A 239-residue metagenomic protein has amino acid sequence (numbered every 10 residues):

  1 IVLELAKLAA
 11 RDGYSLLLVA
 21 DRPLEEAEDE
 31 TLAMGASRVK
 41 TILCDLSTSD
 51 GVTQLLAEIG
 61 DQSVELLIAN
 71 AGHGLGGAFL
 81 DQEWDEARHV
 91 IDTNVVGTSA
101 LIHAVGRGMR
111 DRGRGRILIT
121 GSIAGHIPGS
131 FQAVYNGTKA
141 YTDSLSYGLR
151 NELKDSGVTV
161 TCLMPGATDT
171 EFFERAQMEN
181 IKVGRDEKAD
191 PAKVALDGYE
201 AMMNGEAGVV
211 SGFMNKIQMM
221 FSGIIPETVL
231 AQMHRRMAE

Functional and structural regions predicted by a protein language model:
I1-L16: Canonical Rossmann dinucleotide-binding motif of NAD(H)/NADP(H)-dependent dehydrogenases/reductases, specifically
D12-E26: Conserved glycine-rich Rossmann-like NAD(P)H-binding loop of the short-chain dehydrogenase/reductase
N70-L75: Conserved NAD(P)H cofactor-binding loop of Rossmann-fold oxidoreductase domains
A78-F79, E83-I91: Substrate-binding pocket helix/loop in short-chain dehydrogenase/reductase
I102, T138: Active-site helix of classical SDR
S122: Residue(s) in the substrate-gating loop at a strand-loop-helix junction that position the organic substrate next
C162, K182-M219: C-terminal helical subdomain
